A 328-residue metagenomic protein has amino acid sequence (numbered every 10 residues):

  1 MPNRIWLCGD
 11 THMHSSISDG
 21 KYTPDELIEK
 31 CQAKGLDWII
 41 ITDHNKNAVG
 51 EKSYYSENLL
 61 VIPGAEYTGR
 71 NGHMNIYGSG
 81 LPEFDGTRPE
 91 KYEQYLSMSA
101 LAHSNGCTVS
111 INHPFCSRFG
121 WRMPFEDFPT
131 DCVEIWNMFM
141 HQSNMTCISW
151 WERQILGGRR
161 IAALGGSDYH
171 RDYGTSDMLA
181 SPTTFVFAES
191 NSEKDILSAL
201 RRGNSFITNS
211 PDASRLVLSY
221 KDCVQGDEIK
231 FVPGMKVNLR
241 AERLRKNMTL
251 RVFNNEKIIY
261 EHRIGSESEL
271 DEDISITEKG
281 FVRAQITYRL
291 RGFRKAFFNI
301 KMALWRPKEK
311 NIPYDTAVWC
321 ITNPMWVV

Functional and structural regions predicted by a protein language model:
M1-N112, S117-P129, E134-R153, G157 (+6 more regions): A metal-dependent hydrolase metal-coordination microenvironment
M1-W6, D172-V328: C-terminal functional module detector
G158-R160, S205-F206: Extended two-metal-dependent nuclease catalytic cores across DNA- and RNA-processing enzymes
